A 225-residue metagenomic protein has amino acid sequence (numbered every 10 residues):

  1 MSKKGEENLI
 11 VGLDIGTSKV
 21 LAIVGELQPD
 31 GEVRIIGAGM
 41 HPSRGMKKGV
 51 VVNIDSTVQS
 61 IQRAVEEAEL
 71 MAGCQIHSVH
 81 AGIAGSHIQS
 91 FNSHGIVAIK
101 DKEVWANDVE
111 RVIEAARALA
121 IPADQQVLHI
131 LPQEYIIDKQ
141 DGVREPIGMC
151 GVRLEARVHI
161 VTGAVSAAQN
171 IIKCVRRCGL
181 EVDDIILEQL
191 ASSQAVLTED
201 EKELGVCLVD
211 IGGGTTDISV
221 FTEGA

Functional and structural regions predicted by a protein language model:
M1-K19, I23-L208, A225: Nucleotide/phosphate-binding catalytic cleft detector across ATP-hydrolyzing and phosphate-transferring enzymes
G213-T215: Short acidic, Gly/Ser-rich segments with clustered Asp/Glu that frequently serve as metal-coordination loops in enzyme
D217-S219: A structural feature that tracks compact, well-ordered secondary-structure segments with a strong bias toward
T222: A cytosolic small-molecule/anion-sensing beta-strand core signal
